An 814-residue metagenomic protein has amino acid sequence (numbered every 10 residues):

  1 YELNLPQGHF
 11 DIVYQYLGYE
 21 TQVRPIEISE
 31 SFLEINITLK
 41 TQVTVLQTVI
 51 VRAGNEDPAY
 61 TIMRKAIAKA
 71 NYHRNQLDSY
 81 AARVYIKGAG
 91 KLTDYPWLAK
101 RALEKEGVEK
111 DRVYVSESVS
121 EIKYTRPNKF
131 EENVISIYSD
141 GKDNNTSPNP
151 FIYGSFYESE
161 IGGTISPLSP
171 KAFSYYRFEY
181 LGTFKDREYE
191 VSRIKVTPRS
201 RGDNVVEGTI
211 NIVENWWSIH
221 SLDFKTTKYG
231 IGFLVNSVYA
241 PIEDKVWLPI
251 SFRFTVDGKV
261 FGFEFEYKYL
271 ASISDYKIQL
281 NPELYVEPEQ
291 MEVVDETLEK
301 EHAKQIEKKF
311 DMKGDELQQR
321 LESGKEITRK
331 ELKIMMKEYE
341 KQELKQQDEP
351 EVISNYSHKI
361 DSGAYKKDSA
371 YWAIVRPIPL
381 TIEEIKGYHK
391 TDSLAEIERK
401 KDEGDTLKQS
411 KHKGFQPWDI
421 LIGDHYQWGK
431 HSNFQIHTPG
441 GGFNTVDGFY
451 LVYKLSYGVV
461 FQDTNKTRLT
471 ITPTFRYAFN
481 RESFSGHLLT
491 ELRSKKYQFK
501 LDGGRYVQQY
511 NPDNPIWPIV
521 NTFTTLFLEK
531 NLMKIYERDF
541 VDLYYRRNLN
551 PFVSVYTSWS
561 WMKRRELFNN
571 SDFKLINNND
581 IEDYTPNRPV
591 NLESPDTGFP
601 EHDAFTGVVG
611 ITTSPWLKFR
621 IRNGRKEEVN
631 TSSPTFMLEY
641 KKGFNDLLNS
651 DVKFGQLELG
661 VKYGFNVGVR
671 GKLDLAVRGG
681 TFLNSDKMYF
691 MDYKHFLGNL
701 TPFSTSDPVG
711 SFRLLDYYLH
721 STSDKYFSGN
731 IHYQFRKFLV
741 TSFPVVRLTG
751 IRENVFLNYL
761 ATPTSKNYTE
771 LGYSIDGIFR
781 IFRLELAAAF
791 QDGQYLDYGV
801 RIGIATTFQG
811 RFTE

Functional and structural regions predicted by a protein language model:
Y1-T48, R52: Periplasm-facing N-terminal accessory domains of Gram-negative outer-membrane beta-barrel systems
V43-T44, T48-R193, P198-V205, Y267-Q435 (+6 more regions): Structured extracytoplasmic
V51, H220-T226, K430-F443, V459-F461 (+8 more regions): Transmembrane beta-strand segments that form the barrel wall of outer-membrane beta-barrel proteins
R74-L77, Q409-S432, T445, V460-L469 (+7 more regions): Short loop/turn motifs that connect adjacent beta-strands in outer-membrane beta-barrel proteins
V84-I86, P473-Y477, L488, L492 (+14 more regions): Transmembrane beta-barrel strands of outer-membrane/channel proteins
D447-L451, N480-G486, E537-V541, E601-G607 (+6 more regions): Residues that define the transmembrane beta-barrel architecture of outer-membrane proteins
F499-I519, F523-K534, T597, E628 (+1 more regions): C-terminal outer-membrane beta-barrel translocator/porin domains of Gram-negative envelope proteins and their
V608-T613, G729, Y798-E814: Outer-membrane beta-barrel "beta-signal"
